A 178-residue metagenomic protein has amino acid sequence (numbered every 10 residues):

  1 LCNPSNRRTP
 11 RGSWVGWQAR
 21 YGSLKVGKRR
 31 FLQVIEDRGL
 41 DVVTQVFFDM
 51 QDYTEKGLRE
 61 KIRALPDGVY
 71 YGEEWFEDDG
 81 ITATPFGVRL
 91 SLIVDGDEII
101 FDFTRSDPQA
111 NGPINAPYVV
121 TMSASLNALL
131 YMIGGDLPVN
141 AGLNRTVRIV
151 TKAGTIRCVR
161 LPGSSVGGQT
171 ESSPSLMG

Functional and structural regions predicted by a protein language model:
L1-L58: N-terminal leader/propeptide and maturation segments of large enzyme subunits in energy/redox metabolism and hydrolases
N3, P10, R20, G112-P113 (+2 more regions): Hydrophobic core positions in small helical hairpin nucleic-acid-binding modules
S13-G16, R105-A110: A generic structural motif
I35-F48, L65-W75, G134-R148: Flexible, glycine/charged-enriched surface loops at secondary-structure junctions
V42, T54, D78-A83, I99-I100 (+3 more regions): Flexible loop/turn segments at secondary-structure boundaries
Q51, E55, M122-L130: Short, hydrophobic/amphipathic alpha-helical packing segments that form internal helix faces or helix-helix interfaces
G68-S91: Flexible, glycine/threonine-enriched loop-and-boundary segments that flank and lead into catalytic domains of large
F86-R105: Short beta-strand elements
